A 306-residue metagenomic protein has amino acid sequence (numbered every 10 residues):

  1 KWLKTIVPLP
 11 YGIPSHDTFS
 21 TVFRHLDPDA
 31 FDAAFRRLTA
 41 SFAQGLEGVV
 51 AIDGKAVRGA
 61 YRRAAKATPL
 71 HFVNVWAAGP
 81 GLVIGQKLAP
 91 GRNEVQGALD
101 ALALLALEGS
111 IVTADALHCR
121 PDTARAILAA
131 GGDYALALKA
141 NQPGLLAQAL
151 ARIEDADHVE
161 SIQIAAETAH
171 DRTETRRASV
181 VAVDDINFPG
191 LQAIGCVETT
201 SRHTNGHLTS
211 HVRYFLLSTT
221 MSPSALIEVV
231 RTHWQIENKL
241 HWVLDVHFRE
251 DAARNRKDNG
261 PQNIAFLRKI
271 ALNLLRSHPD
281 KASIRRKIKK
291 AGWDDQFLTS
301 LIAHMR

Functional and structural regions predicted by a protein language model:
K1-T113, C119-D122: Conserved, well-structured functional cores that handle cations and Mg-NTP chemistry
S15, D53, G81, Y134 (+3 more regions): A residue-level signal for conserved active-site and pocket-lining positions in enzyme catalytic cores
L26-D29, R37, I186-I194, T199 (+3 more regions): Charged, often Cys/His-bearing segments associated with DNA-binding zinc-finger transcription factors
T68-H71, P121-K139: A short alpha/beta connector and helix-capping loop motif
T113-R120, L138-G144: Acidic, metal-coordinating catalytic cores used for nucleic-acid/nucleotide bond scission and strand-transfer chemistry
D133-H233: An anionic, glycine-rich sequence signature occurring as long contiguous blocks
T220-N255: Short amphipathic alpha-helical "interface-anchor" segments enriched in bulky aromatics
V243-R306: A short, flexible helix-boundary coil/loop motif
